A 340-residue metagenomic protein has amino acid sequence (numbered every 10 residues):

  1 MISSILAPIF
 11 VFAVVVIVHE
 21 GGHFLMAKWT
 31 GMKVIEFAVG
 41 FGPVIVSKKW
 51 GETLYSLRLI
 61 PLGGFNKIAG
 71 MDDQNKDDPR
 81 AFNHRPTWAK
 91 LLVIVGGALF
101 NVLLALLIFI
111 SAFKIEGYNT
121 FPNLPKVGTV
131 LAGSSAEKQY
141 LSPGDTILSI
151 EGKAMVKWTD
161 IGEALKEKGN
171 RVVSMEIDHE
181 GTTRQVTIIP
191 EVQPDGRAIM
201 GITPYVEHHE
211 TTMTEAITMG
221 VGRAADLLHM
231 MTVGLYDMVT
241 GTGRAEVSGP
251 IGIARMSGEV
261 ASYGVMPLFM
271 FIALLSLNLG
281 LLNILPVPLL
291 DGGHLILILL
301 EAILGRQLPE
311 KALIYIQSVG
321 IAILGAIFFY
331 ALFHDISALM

Functional and structural regions predicted by a protein language model:
I2, M71-W88, G96, F100-I251 (+1 more regions): PDZ peptide-recognition modules
S3-D77, L285-L304: Small-residue-rich helix-interface/hinge motifs
S4, P8, P86-I94, P267-F271: Residue-level signature of transmembrane alpha-helical entry/exit and packing/kink sites in multi-pass membrane
F12-V16, K67, N101, L274-N283 (+1 more regions): Alpha-helical transmembrane segments of multi-pass membrane proteins
V46-K49, G117, L124-T129, M213 (+1 more regions): Membrane interface segments of multi-pass transport proteins and intramembrane proteases
Y236-G241, S276-L290: Transmembrane alpha-helix interface/packing and boundary motifs in multi-pass membrane proteins, characterized by
P267-G280, R306: Alpha-helical transmembrane segments of multi-pass integral membrane proteins
Y330-M340: Juxtamembrane boundary at the C-terminal end of a transmembrane helix
